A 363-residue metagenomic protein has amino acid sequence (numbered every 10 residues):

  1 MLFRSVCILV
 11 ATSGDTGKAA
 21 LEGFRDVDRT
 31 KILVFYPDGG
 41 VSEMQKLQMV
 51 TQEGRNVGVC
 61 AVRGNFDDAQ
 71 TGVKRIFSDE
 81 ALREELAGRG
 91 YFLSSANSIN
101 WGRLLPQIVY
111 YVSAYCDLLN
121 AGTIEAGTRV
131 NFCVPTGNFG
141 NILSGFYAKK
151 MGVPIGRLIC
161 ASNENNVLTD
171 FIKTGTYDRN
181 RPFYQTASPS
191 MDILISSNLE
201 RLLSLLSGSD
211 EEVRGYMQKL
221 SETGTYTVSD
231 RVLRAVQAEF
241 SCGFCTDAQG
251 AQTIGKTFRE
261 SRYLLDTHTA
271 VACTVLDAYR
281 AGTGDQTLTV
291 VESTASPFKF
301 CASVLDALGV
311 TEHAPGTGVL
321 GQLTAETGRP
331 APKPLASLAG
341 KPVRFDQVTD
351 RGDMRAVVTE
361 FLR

Functional and structural regions predicted by a protein language model:
L9-E22, S42-M44, N138-G145, L168 (+2 more regions): Short glycine/serine/threonine-rich phosphate/pyrophosphate-binding segments that cradle anionic phosphate groups
K18-A61, V167-N180, A302-A307: Active-site-proximal loop->helix
P37-N120, D178-S188, D192-E212, S221-E222 (+2 more regions): Small/polar-residue-rich loop-to-helix segments that shape phosphate-bearing ligand pockets
A87-A121, T128-R129, L205-T283, K341 (+1 more regions): Active-site-adjacent helical/loop segments in soluble small-molecule enzymes
R129-G215: A conserved active-site cap/scaffold subdomain adjacent to cofactor or substrate pockets
V153-I172, T274-G340: Catalytic phosphate/nucleotide-handling subdomain of diverse soluble enzymes
K333-R363: Structural signal for terminal/edge beta-strands and the immediately following C-terminal loop/tail that closes
